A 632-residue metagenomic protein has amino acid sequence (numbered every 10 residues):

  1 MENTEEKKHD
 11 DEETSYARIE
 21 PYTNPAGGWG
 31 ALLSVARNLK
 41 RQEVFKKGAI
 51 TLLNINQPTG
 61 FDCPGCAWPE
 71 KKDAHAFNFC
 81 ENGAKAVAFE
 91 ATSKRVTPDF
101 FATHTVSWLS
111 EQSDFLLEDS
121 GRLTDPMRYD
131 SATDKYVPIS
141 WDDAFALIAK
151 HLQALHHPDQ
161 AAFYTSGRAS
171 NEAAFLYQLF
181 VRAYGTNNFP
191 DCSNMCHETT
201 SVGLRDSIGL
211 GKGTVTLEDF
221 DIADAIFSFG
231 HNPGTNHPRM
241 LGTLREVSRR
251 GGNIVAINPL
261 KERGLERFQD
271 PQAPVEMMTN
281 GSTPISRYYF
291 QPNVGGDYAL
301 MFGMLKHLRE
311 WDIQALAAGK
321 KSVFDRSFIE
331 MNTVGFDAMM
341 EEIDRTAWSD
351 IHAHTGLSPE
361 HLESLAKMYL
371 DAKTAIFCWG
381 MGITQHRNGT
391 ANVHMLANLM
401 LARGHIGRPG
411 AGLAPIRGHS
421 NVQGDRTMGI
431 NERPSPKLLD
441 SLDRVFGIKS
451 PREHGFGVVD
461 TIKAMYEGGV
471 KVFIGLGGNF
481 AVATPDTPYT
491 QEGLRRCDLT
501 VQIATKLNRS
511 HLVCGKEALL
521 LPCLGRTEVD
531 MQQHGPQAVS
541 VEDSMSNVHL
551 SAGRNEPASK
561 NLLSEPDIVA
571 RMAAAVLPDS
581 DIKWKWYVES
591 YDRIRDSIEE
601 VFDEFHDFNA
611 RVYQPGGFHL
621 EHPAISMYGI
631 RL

Functional and structural regions predicted by a protein language model:
E5-L33, G121-S420, M428, L442-G629: Cofactor-pocket helix-loop regions in the catalytic cores of large enzyme subunits
V35-N38: Membrane-proximal N-terminal segments immediately preceding the first transmembrane helix
K40-I50: Short Cys/His-rich Zn2+-coordinating modules
T51-Q57: Short, flexible, mixed-charge glycine/proline-rich loop motifs that serve as phosphate/nucleic-acid-contacting
G60-C66: Short cysteine-rich clusters marking metal-coordination/redox-active sites
P69-A86: Iron-sulfur (Fe-S) cluster-binding segments and ferredoxin-like electron-carrier domains, especially [2Fe-2S]
E90-K135: Low-complexity, highly charged intrinsically disordered N-terminal segments that act as targeting/localization
